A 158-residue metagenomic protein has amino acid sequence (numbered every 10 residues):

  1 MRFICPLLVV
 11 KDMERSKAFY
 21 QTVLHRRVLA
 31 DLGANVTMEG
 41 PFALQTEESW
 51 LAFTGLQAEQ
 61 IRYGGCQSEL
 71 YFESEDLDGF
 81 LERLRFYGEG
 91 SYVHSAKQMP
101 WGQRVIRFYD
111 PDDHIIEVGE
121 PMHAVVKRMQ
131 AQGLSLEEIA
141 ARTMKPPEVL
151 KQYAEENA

Functional and structural regions predicted by a protein language model:
M1-C5, R26-F72, L81-Y109, P121-A141 (+1 more regions): Vicinal oxygen chelate
R2-L8, R15-F19: Long, low-complexity interaction regions most often at the N-terminus
R15-A18, G79, A141: Short, solvent-exposed alpha-helical surface patches in well-structured domains
S16-Q21, L84, D113: Conserved active-site tyrosine of GNAT-family acetyltransferases
V118: Short glycine-/small-residue motifs
R142-P146: ABC ATPase nucleotide-binding domains
